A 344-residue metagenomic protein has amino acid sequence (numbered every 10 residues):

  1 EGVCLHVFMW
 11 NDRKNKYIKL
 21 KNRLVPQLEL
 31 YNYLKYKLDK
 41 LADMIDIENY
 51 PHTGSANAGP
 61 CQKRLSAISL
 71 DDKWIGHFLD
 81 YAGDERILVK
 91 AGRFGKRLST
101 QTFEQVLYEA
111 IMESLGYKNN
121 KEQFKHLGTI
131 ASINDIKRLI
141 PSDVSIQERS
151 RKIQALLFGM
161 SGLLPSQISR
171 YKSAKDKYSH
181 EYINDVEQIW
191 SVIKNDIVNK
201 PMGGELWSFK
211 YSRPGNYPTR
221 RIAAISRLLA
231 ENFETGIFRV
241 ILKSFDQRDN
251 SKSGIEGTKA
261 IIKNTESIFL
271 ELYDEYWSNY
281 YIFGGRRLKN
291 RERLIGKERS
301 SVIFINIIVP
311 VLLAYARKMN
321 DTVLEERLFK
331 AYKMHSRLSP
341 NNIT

Functional and structural regions predicted by a protein language model:
C4: Short hydrophobic-acidic sequence motifs that mark active-site Asp/Glu residues
V7-S142: Internal, well-ordered alpha/beta segment that forms a basic, Gly-enriched binding/recognition surface
A82-I343: Hydrophobic, aromatic-lined core segments that form the binding pocket/scaffold for planar heteroaromatic ligands
